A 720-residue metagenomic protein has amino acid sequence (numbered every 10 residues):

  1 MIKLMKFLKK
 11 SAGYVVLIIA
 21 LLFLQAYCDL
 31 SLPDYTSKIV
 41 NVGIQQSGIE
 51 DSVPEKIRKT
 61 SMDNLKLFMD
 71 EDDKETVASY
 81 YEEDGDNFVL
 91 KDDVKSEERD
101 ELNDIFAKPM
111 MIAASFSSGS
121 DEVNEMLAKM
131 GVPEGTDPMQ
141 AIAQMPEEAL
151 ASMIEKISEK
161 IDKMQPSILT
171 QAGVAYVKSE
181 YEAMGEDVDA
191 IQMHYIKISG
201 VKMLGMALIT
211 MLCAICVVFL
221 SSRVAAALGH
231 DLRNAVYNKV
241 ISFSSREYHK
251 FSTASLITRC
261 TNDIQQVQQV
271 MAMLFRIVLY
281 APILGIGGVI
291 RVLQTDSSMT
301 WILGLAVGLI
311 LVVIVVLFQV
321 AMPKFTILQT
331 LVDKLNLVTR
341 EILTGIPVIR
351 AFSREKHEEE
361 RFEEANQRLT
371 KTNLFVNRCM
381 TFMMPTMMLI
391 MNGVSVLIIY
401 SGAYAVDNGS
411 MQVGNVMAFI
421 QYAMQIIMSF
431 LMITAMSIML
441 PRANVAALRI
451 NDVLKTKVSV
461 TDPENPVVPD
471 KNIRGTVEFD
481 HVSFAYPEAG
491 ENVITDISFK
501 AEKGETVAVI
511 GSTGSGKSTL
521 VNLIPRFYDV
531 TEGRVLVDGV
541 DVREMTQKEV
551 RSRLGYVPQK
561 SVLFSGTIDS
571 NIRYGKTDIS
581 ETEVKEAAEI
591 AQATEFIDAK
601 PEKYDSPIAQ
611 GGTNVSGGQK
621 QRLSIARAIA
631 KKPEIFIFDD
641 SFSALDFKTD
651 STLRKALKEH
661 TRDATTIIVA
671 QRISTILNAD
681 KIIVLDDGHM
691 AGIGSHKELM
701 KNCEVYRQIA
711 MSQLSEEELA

Functional and structural regions predicted by a protein language model:
M1-L32, T36-L204, I209, C213 (+13 more regions): Membrane-integrated ABC transporters
S11, F23-S31, L204-I215, V267-V270 (+7 more regions): Hydrophobic alpha-helical transmembrane bundles that constitute the permease/transmembrane domains of multi-pass
V15, D51-P54, L65-E71, V77-F106 (+3 more regions): ABC-type nucleotide-binding domain
I39, Q46, T344, E360 (+5 more regions): ABC transporter TMD-NBD coupling linker
I44-D51, R58-L65, D70, P138-P146 (+10 more regions): Short intracellular "coupling" helices and adjacent cytoplasmic loop segments at the cytosolic face of multi-pass
G135, P146, M153, S245-R246 (+9 more regions): An intracellular "coupling" helix at the cytosolic face of ABC transporter transmembrane type-1 domains
G287, R291-G308, V312-I314, F318-Q319 (+2 more regions): Helix-loop-helix
